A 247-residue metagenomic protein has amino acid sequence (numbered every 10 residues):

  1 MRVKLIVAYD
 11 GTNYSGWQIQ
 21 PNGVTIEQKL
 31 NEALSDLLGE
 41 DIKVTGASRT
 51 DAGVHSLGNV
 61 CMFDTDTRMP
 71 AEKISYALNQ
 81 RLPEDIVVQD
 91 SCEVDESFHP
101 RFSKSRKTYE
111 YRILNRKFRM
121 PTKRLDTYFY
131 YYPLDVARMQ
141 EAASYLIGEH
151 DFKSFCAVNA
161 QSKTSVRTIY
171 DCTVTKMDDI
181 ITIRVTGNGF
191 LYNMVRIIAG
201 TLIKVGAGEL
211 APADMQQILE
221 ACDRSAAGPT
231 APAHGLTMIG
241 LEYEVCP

Functional and structural regions predicted by a protein language model:
M1-P247: Structured-RNA-binding interfaces characteristic of tRNA pseudouridine synthases
